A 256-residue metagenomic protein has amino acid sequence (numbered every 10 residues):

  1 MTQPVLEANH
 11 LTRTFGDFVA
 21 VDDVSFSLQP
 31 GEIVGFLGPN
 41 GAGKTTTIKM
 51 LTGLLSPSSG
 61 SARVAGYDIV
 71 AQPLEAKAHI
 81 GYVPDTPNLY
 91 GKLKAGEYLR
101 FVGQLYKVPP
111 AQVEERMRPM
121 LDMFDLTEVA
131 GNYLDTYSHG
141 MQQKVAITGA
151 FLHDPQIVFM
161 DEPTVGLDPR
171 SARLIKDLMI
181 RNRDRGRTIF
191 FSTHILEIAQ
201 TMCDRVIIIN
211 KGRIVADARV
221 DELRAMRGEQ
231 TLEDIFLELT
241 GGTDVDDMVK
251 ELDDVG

Functional and structural regions predicted by a protein language model:
M1-T12, V245-G256: ABC-family P-loop ATPase nucleotide-binding domain
Q3-A8, R13-F191, L196-A216: ABC transporter nucleotide-binding domains
V64, R219, D253-V255: Alpha-helix capping/termination motifs at helix-coil junctions
P110-V113, D244-M248: Short, surface-exposed acidic
E115-R118, D221, D234-L237: Solvent-exposed alpha-helical segments within well-ordered globular domains of core cellular machineries
R213-D234: Conserved beta-strand-loop-alpha-helix hinge in the C-terminal portion of ABC ATPase nucleotide-binding domains
M226, L239, E251: Residues that form generic nucleotide/phosphate-binding pockets
Q230, E238-D246: Phosphate/oxyanion-binding loops and surfaces in catalytic or ligand/nucleic-acid-binding neighborhoods
